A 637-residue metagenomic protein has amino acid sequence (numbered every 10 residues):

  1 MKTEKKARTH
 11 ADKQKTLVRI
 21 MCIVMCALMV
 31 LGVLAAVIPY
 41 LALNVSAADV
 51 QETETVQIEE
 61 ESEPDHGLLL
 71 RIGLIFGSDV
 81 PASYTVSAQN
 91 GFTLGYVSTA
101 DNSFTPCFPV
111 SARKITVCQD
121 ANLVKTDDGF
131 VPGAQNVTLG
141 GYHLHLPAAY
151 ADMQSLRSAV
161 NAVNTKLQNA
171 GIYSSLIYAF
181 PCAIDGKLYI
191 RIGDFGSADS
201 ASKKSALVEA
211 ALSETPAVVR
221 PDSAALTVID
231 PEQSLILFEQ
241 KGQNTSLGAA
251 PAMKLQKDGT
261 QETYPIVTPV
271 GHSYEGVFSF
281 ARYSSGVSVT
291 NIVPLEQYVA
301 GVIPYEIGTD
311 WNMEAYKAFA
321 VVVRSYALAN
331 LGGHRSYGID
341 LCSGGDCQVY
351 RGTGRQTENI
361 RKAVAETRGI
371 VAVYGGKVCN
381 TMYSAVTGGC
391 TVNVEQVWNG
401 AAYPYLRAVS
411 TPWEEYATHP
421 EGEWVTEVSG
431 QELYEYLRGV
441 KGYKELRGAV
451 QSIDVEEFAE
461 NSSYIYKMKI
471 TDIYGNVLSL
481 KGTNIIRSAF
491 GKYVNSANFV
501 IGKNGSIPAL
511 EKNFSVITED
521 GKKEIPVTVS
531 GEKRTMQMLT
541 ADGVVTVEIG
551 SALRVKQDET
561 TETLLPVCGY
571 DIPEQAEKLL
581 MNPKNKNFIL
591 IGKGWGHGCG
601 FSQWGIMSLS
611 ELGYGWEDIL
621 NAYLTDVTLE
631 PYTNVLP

Functional and structural regions predicted by a protein language model:
M1-T55: Gram-positive cell-envelope targeting signals
A42-P637: Conserved, single-site charged/polar hotspot
